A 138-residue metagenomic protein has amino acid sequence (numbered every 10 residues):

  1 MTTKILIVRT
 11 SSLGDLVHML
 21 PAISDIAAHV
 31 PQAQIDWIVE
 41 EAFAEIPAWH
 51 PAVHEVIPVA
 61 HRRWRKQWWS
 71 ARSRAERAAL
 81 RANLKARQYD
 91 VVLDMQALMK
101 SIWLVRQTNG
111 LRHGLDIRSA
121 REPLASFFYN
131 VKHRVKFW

Functional and structural regions predicted by a protein language model:
M1-W138: Catalytic machinery of carbohydrate-active enzymes, primarily nucleotide-sugar-dependent glycosyltransferases
